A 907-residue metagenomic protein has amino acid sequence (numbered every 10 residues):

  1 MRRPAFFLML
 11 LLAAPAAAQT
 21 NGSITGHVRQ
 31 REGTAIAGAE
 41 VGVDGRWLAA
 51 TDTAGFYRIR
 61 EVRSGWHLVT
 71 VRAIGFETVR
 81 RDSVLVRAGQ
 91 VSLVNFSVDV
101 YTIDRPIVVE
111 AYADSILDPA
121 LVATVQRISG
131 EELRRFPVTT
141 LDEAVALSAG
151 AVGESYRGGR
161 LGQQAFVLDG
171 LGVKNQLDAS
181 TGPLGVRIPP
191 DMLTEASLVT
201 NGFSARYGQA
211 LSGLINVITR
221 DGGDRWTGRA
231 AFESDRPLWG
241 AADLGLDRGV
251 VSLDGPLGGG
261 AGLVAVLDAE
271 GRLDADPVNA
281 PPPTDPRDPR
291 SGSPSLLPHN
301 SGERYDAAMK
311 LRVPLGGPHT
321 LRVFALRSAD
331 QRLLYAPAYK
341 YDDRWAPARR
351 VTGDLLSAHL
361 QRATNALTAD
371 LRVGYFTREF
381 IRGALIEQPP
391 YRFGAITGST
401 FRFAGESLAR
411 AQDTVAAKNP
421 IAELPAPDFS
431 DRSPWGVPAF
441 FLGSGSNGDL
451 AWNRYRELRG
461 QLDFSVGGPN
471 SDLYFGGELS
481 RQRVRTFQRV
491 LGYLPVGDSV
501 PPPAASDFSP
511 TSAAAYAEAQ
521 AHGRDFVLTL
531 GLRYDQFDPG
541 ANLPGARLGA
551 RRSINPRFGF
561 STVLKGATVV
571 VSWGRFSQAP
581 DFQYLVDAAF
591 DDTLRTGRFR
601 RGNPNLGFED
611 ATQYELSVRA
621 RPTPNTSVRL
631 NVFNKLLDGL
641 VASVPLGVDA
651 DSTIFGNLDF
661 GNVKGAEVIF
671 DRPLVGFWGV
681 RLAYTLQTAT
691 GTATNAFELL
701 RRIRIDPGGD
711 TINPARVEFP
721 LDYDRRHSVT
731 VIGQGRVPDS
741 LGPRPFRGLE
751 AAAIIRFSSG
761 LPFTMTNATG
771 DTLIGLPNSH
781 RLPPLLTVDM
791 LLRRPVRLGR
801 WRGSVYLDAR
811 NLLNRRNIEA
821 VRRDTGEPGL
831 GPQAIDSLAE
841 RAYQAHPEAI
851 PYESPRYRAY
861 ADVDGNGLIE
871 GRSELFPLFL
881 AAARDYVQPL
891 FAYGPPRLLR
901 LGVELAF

Functional and structural regions predicted by a protein language model:
A16-I116, K174: Periplasm-facing N-terminal accessory domains of Gram-negative outer-membrane beta-barrel systems
E77, D82-N95, R105-A205, Q209-L214 (+4 more regions): Periplasmic N-terminal accessory/gating domains of Gram-negative outer-membrane beta-barrel systems
A205-Y207, G222-T227, G258-A261, G316-P318 (+8 more regions): Short loop/turn motifs that connect adjacent beta-strands in outer-membrane beta-barrel proteins
A231, H522-D525, V632-L636, I654-L761: Gram-negative outer-membrane beta-barrel transporters
D243-R332, A348-D370, P556: Transmembrane beta-barrel wall of Gram-negative outer-membrane proteins
V278, R744-D771, P795-F907: C-terminal beta-signal and adjacent terminal beta-strands/loops of Gram-negative outer-membrane beta-barrel proteins
R312-S328, V351-P544, R629: Face-selective signature of the C-terminal outer-membrane beta-barrel domain
D370-G374, V569-G574, Y584, N605-N657 (+3 more regions): Membrane-embedded beta-barrel scaffold of Gram-negative outer-membrane proteins
